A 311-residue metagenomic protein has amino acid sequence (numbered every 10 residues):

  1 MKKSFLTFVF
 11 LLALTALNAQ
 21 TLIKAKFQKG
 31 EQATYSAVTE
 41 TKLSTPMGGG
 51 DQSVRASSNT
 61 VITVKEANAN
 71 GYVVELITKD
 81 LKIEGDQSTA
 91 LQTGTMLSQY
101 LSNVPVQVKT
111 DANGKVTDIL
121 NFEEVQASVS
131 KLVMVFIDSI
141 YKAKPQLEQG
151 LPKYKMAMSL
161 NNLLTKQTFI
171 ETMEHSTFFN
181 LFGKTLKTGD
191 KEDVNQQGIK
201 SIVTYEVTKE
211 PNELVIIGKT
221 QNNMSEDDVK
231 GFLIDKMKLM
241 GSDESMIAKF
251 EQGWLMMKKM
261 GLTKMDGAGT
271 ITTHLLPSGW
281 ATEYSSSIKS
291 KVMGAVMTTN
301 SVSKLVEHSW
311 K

Functional and structural regions predicted by a protein language model:
M1-A25: Bacterial Sec-dependent N-terminal signal peptides
Q20-T110, K184-K311: Acidic, serine/threonine-rich low-complexity disordered tracts
E84-E148: Surface-exposed, polar helix/loop patches in the mature regions of secreted/periplasmic/lumenal proteins that form
D118, A127-S128, V135, K142-Q146 (+4 more regions): Extended soluble regions of mature proteins
L120-E124, L132, F136, P152-M156 (+2 more regions): Poly-acidic low-complexity segments
M134-T165, D235-W254: Charged, glycine/proline-rich intrinsically disordered loops and linkers
Q146-Q196, K259-A268: Alpha-helix-centered segments that form part of catalytic cores
